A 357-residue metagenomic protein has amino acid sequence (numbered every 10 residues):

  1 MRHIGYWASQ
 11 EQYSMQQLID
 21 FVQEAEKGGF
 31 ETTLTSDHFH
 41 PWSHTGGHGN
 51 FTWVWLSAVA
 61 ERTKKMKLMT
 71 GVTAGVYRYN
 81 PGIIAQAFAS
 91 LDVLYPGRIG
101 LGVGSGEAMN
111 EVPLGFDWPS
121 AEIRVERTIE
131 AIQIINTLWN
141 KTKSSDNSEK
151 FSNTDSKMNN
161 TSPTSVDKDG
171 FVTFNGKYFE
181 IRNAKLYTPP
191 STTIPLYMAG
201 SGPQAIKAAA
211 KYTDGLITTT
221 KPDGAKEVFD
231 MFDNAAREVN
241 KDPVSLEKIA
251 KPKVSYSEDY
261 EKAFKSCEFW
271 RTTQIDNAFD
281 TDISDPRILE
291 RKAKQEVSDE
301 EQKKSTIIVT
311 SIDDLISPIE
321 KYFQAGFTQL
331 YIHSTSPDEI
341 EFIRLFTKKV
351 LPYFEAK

Functional and structural regions predicted by a protein language model:
M1-K357: Active-site-adjacent structural elements that line small-molecule/cofactor binding pockets in enzymes
